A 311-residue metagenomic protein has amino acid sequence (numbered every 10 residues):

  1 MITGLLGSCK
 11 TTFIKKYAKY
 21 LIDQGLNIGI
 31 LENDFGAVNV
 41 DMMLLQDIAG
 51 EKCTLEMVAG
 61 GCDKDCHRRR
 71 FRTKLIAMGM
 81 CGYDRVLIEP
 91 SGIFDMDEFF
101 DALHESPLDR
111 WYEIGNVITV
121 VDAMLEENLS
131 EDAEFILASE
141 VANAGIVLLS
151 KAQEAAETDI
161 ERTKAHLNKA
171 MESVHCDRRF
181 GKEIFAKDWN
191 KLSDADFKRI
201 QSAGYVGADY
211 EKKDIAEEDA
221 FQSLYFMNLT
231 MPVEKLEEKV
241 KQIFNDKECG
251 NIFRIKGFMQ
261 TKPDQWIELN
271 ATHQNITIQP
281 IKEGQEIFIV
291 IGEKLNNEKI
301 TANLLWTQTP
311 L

Functional and structural regions predicted by a protein language model:
M1-T3, S8-S130: Nucleotide-state-sensitive switch-loop elements of NTP-binding domains
G29-L31, K256-M259, V290: Short, hydrophobic beta-strand segments that form beta-sheet elements in well-ordered domains
E32, V121, A271-H273, G292: Flexible glycine-/small-residue-rich
D34, E89, A144, S150 (+1 more regions): Residue-level signal for inorganic ion chemistry
M78, I93-R178: Conserved C-terminal guanine-recognition region of P-loop GTPase G domains, centered on the G4
S91, D132, A152, N228 (+1 more regions): Structured loop/turn residues at secondary-structure junctions
N143-I146, E154-G284, L295-E298, L305-L311: C-terminal accessory "lid"/substrate-recognition subdomains
E286-F288: A hydrophobic, small-residue-rich beta->alpha segment in the mid-to-C-terminal subdomain of diverse proteins
